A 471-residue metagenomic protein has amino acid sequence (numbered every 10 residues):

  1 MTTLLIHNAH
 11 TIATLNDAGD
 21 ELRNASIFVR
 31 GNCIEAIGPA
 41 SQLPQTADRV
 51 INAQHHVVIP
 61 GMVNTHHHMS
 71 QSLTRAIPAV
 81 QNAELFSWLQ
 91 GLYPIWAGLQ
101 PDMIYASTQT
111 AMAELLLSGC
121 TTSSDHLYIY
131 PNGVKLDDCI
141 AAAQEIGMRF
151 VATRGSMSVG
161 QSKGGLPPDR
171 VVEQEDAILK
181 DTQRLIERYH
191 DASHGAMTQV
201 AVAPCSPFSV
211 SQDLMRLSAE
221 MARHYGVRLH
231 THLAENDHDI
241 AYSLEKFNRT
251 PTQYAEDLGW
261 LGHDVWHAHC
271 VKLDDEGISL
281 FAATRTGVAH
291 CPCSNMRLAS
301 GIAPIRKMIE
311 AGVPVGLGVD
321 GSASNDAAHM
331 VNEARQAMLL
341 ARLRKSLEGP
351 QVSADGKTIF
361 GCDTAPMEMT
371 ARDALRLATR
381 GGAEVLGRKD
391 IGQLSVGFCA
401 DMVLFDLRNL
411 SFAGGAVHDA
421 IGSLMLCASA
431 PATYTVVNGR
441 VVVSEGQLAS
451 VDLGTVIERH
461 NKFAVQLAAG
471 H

Functional and structural regions predicted by a protein language model:
M1-Q45, H56-V57: N-terminal metal-binding scaffold of metallo-dependent hydrolase/deaminase domains
L4-N8, P44-S87, Q109, A113-L117: Replace "His-x-His-based motif
A9, I27, N32, H55 (+15 more regions): Divalent metal-coordination and catalytic microenvironments
L73-I104, V159-E175, A196, D237-D264 (+2 more regions): Active-site gating loops and adjacent loop-to-helix segments of metal-dependent hydrolytic enzymes
R75-H126, Y130-R149, L179-H194, N461-V465 (+1 more regions): Alpha-helical scaffold segments that flank or form the walls of functional sites
V134-V271, E276: Metal-coordinating catalytic core of metallo-dependent amide/deamination hydrolases
D257-D264, R306-L407: His/Asp/Glu-enriched, well-ordered alpha-helical/loop segment that forms or immediately abuts the divalent-metal
C399-I457: C-terminal cap of metal-dependent C-N hydrolases
